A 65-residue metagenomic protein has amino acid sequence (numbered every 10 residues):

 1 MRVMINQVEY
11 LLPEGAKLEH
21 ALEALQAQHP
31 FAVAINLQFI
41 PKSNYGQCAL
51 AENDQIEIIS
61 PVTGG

Functional and structural regions predicted by a protein language model:
M1-G64: Ubiquitin-like/PB1-type beta-grasp interaction modules and other compact soluble beta-rich domains
